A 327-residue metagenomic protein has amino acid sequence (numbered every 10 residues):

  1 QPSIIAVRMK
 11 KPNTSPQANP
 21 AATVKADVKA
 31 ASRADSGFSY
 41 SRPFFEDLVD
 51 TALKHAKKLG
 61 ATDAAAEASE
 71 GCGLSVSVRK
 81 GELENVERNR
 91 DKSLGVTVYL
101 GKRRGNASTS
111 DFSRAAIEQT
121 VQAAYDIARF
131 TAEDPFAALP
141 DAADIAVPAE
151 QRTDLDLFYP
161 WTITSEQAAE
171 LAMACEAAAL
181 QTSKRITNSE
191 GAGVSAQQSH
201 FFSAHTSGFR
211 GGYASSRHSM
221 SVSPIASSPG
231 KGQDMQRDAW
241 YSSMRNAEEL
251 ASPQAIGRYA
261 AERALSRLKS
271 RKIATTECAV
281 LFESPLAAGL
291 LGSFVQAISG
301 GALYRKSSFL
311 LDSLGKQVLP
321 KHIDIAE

Functional and structural regions predicted by a protein language model:
I4-E327: Active-site bordering "gate/hinge" segments that shape substrate access to catalytic or cofactor-binding pockets
